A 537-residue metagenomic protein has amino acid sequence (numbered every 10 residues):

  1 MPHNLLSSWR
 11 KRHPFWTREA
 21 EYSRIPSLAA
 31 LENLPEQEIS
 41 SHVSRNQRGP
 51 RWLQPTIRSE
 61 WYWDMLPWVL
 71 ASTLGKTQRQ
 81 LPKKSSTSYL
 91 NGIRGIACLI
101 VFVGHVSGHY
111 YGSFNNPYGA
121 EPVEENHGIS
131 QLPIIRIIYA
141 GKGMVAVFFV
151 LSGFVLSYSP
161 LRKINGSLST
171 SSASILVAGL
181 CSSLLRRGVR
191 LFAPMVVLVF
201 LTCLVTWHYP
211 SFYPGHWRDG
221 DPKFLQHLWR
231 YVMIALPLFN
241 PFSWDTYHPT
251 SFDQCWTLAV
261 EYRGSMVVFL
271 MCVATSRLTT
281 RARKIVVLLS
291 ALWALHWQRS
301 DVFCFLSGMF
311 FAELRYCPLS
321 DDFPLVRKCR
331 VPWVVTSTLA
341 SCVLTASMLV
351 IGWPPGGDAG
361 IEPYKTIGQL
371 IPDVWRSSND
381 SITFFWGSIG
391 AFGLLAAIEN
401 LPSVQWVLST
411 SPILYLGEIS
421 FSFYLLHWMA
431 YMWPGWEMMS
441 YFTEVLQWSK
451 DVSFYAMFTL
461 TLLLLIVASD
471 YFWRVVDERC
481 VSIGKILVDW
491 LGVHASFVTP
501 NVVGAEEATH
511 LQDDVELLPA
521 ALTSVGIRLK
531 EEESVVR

Functional and structural regions predicted by a protein language model:
M1-P50, Q54, E506-R537: Intrinsically disordered, low-complexity cytosolic terminal tails
P2-W16, N46-R79, R327, E437-D451 (+1 more regions): Membrane-proximal cytoplasmic C-terminal regulatory module of class A 7TM GPCRs
P14-A20, R48-L74, V123-E124, P133 (+4 more regions): Membrane-interface helix-loop-helix regions
L90, R94-A97, I138-V145, F149 (+7 more regions): Transmembrane alpha-helical segments and their boundary/interface "anchor" motifs in multi-pass integral membrane
A97, L225-W386, K450-F454, F458-L463: Aromatic-enriched alpha-helical transmembrane segments of multi-pass intramembrane proteins
V101-N115, V350-P355: Alpha-helical transmembrane segments of multi-pass membrane proteins
L156-P160, G264-R277, F311, M429-F442: Membrane-interfacial alpha-helical segments at the cytosolic side of multi-pass membrane proteins
A340-E478, P500-E507, D513: Alpha-helical transmembrane segments of multi-pass integral membrane proteins
